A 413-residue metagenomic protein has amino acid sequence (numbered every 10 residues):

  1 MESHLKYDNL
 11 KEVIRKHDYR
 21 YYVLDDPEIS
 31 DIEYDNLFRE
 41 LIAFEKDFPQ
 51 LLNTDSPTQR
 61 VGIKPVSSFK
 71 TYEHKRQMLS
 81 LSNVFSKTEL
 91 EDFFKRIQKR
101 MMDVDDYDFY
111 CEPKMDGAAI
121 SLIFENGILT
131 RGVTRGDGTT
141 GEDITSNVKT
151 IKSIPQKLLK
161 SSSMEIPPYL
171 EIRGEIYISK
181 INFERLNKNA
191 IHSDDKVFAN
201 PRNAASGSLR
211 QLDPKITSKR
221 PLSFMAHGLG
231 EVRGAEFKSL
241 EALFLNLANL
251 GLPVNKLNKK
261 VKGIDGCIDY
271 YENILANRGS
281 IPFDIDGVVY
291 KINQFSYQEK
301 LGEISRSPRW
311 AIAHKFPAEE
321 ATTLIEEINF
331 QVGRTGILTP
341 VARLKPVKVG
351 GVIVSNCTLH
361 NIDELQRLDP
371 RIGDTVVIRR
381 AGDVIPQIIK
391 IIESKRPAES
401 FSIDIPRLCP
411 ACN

Functional and structural regions predicted by a protein language model:
M1-N413: RNA/tRNA-interacting regions in translation and RNA-turnover enzymes
